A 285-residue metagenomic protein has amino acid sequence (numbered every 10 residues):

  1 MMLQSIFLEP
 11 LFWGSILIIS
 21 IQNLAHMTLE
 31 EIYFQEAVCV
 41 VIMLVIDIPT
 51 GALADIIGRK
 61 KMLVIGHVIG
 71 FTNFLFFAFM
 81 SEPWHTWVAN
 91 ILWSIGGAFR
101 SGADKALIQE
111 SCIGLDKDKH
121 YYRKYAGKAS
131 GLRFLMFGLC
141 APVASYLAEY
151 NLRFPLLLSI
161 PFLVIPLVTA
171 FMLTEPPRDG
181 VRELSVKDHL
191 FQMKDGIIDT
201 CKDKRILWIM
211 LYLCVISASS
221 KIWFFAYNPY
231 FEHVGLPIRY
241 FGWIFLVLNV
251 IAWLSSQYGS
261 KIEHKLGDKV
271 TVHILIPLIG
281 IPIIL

Functional and structural regions predicted by a protein language model:
M1-V45, D203-L246: Helix-loop boundary and gating motifs at the non-cytosolic
S20-L24, F134-S159, P229-L236, S260-K265: Transmembrane alpha-helix termini and helix-breaking/packing motifs in multi-pass membrane transporters
V45-G58, A148, L254-D268: Helix-to-loop junctions at the C-terminal end of transmembrane segments in multipass secondary transporters
I56-H67, H264-P277: Cytoplasmic membrane-interface "Motif A"-like loop-to-helix N-cap segments of 12-TM Major Facilitator Superfamily
V68-E82, P277-L285: C-terminal ends and interior cores of transmembrane alpha-helices in multi-pass membrane transporters/permeases
I91-F134: Cytoplasmic helix-loop-helix junction between adjacent transmembrane helices in 12-TM secondary transporters
L152, L157-S185: Helix-loop junctions on the cytosolic side of multi-pass membrane transporters, especially the intracellular loop
E175-L211: Juxtamembrane intracellular "pre-TM" segments in multi-pass secondary transporters
